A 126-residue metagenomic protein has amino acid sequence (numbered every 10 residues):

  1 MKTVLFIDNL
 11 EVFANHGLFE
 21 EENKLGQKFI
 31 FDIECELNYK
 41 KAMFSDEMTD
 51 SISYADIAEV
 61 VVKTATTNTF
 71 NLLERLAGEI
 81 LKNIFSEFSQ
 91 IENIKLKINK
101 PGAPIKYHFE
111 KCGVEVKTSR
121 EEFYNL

Functional and structural regions predicted by a protein language model:
M1-L126: N-terminal, polar/charged subdomain of small-to-medium soluble alpha/beta proteins
